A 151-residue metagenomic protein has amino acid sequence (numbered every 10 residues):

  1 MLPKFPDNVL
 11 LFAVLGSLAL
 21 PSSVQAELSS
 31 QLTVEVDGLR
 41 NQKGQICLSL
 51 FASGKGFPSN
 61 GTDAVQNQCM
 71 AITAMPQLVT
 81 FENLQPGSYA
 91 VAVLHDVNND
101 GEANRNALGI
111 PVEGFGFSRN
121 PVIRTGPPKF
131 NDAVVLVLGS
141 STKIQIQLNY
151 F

Functional and structural regions predicted by a protein language model:
L2-L11: Bacterial N-terminal signal peptides that target proteins for export
L20-A26: Sec/Tat signal peptide C-region and signal peptidase I cleavage site
L28, N41, Q85-P86: Surface-exposed loops/turns
S30-G38: A short, amphipathic beta-strand motif
M75-V79, N131-A133, T142-I144: Short strand-edge motifs at loop-to-beta-strand transitions and within beta-strands of extracellular beta-rich domains
F81-N83: Short, flexible loop/turn segments at beta-strand junctions in immunoglobulin-like and fibronectin type III
G87-V93: A short tyrosine-centered beta-strand micro-motif
V97-R105: Acidic, glycine-anchored loop motifs typical of Ca2+
